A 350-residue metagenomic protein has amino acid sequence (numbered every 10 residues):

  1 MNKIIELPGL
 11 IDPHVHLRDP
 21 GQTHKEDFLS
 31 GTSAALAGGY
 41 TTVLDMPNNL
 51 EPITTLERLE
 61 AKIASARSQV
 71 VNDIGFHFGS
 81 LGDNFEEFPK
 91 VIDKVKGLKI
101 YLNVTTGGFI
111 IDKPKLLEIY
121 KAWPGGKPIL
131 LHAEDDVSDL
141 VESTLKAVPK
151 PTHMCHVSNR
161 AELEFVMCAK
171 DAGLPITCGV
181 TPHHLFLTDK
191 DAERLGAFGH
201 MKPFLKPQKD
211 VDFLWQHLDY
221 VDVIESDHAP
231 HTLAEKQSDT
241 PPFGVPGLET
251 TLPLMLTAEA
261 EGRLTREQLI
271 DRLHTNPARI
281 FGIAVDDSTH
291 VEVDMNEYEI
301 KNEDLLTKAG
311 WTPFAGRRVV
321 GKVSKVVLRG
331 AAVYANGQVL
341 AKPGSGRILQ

Functional and structural regions predicted by a protein language model:
I4-Q69: Metal-associated gating/positioning segment near the N- to mid-region
L7, L56-N72, L117-L131, T250-L254: Alpha-helix-loop-beta-strand connector modules within alpha/beta enzyme cores
P13-E26, N72-N84, N103-T105: Active-site mouth loops of central-metabolism enzymes
H14, A35, G39, I74 (+9 more regions): Divalent metal-coordination and catalytic microenvironments
D45, G75-H77, P151-H156: Short catalytic-loop micro-motif centered on adjacent basic/acidic residues
E86-Y101, T106-I224: Histidine/acidic residue-rich metal-binding segments in metalloenzymes
D139-K150, D219-V223, A229-V293: His/Asp/Glu-enriched, well-ordered alpha-helical/loop segment that forms or immediately abuts the divalent-metal
D287-L349: C-terminal cap of metal-dependent C-N hydrolases
